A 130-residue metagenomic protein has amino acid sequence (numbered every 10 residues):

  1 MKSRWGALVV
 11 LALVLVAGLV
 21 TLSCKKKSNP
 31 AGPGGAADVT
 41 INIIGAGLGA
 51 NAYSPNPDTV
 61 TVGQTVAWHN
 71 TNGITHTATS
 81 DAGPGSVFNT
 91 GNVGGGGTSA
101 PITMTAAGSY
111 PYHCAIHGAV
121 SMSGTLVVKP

Functional and structural regions predicted by a protein language model:
K2-G6, G18-P130: Extracytoplasmic copper-binding redox domains, predominantly the cupredoxin/blue-copper superfamily
G6-L13: Sec-dependent N-terminal signal peptides
